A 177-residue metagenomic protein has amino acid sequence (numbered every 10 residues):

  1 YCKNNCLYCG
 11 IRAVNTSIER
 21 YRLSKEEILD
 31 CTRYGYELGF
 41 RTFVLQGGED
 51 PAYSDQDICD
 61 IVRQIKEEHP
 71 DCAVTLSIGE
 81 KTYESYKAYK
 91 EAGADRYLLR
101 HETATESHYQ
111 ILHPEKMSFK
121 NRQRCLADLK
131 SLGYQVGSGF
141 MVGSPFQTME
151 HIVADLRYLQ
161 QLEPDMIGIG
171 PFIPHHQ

Functional and structural regions predicted by a protein language model:
Y1-E27: Canonical Radical SAM [4Fe-4S] cluster-binding loop centered on the CxxxCxxC motif and its immediate flanking residues
C9, T42-F43, V74, Y97 (+1 more regions): Hydrophobic residues within beta-strands of alpha/beta enzymes
T16, V44-D55, S107, I173-Q177: Glycine-rich, proline-tolerant flexible connector loops at the mouths of alpha/beta enzymes
I28-C31, D57-I65, S85, N121-L126 (+1 more regions): A general structural detector for well-ordered alpha-helical segments in enzyme core domains, enriched
Y36-E37, Y89-G93, S131, Q161: Acidic (Asp/Glu)-rich catalytic clusters
R41-E68, F146-E150: Conserved glycine-rich "GG(E/T)P / GGGxP" loop and the immediately following alpha-helix in the radical SAM core
Y53-I78, K116-G137: Alpha-helix-loop-beta-strand connector modules within alpha/beta enzyme cores
H69, R96, H101, K120-Q177: Conserved C-terminal portion of the radical SAM core fold that forms the substrate/S-adenosylmethionine-binding
